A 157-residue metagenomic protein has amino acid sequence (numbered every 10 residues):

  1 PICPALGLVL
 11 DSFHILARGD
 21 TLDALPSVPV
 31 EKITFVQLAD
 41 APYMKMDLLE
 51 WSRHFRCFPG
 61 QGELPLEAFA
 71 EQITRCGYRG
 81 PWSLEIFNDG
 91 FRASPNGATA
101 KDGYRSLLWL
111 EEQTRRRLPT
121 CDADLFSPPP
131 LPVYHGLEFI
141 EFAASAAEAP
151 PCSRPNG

Functional and structural regions predicted by a protein language model:
I2-P128: Histidine-acidic metal/acid-base catalytic patches
R79, E85, Y134-L137, P151: Extended catalytic-interface subdomain
S127-F139: Rossmann-like AdoMet/SAM-dependent catalytic core
H135, E141-G157: Core segments of cupin and vicinal oxygen chelate
